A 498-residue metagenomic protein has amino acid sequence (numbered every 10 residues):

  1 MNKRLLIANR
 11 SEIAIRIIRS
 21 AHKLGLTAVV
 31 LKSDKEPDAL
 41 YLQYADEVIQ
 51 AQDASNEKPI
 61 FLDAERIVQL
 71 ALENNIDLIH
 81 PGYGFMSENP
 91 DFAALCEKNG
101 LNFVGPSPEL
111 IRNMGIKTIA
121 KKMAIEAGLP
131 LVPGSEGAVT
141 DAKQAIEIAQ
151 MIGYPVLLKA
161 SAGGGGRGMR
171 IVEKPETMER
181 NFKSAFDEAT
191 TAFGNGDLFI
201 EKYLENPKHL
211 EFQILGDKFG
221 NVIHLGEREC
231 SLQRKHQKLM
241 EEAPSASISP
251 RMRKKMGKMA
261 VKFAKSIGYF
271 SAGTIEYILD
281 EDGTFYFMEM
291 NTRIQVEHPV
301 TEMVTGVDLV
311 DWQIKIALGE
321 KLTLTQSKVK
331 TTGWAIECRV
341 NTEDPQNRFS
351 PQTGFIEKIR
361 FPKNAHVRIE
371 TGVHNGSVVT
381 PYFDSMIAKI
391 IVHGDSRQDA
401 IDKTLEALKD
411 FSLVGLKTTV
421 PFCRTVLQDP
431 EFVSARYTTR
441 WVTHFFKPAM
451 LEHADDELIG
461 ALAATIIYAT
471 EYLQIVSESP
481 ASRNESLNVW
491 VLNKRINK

Functional and structural regions predicted by a protein language model:
M1-I275, L279-Q295: N-terminal beta-alpha lobe that positions the nucleotide/phosphoryl donor in ATP/NTP-coupled carboxylate activation
P299-T301, T305-K498: Catalytic cores of soluble metabolic enzymes centered on carboxylation/carboxyl-transfer
